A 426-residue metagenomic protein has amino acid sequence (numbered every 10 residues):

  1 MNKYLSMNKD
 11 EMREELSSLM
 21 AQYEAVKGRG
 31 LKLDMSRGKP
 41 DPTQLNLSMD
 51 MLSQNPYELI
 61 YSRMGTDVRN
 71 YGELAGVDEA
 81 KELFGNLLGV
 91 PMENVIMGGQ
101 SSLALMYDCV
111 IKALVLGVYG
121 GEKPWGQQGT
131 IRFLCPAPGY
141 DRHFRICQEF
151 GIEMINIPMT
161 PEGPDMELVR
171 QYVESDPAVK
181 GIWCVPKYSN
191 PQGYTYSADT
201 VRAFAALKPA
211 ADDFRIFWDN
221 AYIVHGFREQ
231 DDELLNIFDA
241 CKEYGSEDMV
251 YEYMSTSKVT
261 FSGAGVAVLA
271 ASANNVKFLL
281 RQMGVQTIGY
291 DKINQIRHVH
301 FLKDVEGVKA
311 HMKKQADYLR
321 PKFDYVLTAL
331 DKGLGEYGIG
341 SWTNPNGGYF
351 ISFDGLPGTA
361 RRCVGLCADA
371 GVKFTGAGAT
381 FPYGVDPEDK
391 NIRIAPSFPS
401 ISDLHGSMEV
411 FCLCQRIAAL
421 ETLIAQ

Functional and structural regions predicted by a protein language model:
N2-N86, D369-V372, V385: N-terminal "arm"/small-domain region of PLP-dependent enzymes with the aminotransferase-like
G38-P42, S102-L103, G139-D141, E162 (+8 more regions): Short, solvent-exposed loop/turn segments at secondary-structure junctions
T66-D212, I223-G245, A360, E409-C412 (+1 more regions): Conserved core of the PLP fold type I
G98, G126, K242-R320, G333 (+1 more regions): Conserved core segment of the aminotransferase class I/II
K313-L327, I339-D354, A368: Conserved glycine-rich beta-strand-loop-beta hairpin in the small C-terminal domain of fold type I
S352-G358, F374-C414: Conserved PLP-binding active-site segment of the aspartate aminotransferase-like
C363-D369, S407-C412: Short amphipathic alpha-helices in soluble, non-transmembrane regions that often serve as interface/regulatory elements
